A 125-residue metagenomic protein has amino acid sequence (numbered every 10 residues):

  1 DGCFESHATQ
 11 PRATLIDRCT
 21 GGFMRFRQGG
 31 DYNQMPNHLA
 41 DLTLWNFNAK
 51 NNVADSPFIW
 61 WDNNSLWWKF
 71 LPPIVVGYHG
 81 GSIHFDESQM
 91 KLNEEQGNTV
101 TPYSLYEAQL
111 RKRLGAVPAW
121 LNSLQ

Functional and structural regions predicted by a protein language model:
D1-Q125: Extracellular parallel beta-helix/beta-solenoid repeat domains
